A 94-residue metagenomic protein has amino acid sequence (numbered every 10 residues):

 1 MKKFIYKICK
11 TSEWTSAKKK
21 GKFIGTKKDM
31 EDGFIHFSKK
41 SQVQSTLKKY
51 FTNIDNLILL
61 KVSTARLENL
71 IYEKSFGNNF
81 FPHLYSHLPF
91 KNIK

Functional and structural regions predicted by a protein language model:
M1-K94: Conserved, structured core segments of small domains
